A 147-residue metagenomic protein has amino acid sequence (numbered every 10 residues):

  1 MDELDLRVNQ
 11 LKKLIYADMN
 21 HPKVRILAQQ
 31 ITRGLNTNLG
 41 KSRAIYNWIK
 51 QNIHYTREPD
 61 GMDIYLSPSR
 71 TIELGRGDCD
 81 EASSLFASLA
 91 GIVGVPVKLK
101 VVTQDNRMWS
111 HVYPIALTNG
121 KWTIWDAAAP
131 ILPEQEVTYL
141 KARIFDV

Functional and structural regions predicted by a protein language model:
M1-V147: A structural boundary/capping signal
